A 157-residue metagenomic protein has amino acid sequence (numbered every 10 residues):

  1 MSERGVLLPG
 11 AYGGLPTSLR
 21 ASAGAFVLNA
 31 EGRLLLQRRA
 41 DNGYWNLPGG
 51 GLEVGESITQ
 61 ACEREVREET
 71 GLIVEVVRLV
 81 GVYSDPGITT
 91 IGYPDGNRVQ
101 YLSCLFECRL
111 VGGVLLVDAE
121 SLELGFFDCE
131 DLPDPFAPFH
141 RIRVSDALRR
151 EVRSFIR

Functional and structural regions predicted by a protein language model:
M1-G24, G96: Acidic, metal-coordinating catalytic segment for phosphate/diphosphate chemistry, firing primarily on the Nudix
R20, A40-N42, L47, V74 (+1 more regions): Short connector loops at helix/strand junctions that flank enzyme active sites, especially segments positioning acidic
A21-A23, G32, L102-C104, L122: Change "...and in nucleic-acid phosphodiester-cleaving endonucleases..." to "...and in nucleic-acid processing enzymes
V27, L105-R109, G125: Short, well-ordered beta-strand micro-motif
N29-E69: Conserved Nudix-box catalytic region and its N-terminal flanking loop in Nudix hydrolases and closely related
G43-Y44, V114-R157: Nudix hydrolase/Nudix homology domain
I73-Y83: A short coil-to-beta-strand element that immediately follows conserved catalytic motifs
S84-V114: Active-site-adjacent beta-strand/loop module that shapes the phosphate/pyrophosphate-binding cleft
